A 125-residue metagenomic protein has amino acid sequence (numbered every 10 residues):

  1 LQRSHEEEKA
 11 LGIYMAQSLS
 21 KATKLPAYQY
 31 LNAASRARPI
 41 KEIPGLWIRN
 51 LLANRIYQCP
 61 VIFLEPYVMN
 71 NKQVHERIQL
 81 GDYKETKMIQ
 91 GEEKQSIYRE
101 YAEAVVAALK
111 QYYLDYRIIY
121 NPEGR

Functional and structural regions predicted by a protein language model:
Q2-I40: Acidic, glycine-rich loop-and-strand cores that form catalytic or ligand-binding grooves in diverse globular domains
Y30-R125: Active-site-adjacent mobile loop/cap segments within catalytic or ligand-binding domains
